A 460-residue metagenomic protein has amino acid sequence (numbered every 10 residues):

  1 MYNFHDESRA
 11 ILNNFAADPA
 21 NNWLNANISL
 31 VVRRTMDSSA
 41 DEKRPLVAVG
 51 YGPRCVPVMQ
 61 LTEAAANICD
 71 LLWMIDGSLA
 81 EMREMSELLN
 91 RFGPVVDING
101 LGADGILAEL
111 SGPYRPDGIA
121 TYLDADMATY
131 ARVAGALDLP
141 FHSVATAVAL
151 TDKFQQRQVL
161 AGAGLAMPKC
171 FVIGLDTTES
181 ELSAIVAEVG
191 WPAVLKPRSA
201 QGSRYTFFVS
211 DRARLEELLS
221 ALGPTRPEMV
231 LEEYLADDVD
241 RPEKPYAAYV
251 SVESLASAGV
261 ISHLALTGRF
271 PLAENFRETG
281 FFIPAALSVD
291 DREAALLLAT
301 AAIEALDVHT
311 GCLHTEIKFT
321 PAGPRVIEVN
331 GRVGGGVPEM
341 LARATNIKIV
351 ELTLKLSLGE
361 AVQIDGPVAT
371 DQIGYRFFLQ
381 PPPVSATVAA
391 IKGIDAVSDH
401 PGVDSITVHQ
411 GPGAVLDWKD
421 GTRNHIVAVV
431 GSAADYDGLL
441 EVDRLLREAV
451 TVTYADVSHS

Functional and structural regions predicted by a protein language model:
M1-E7, I11-A16, N21-R33, G162 (+1 more regions): Peripheral (often C-terminal) accessory segments that flank ATP-dependent C-N-forming ligase machineries
A40-S111: Domain-scale detector for complete catalytic domains at protein termini or as standalone homologs
E87-I173, D417-H425, G438, V442: Conserved N-proximal alpha/beta basic substrate-recognition cap immediately N-terminal to, or forming the N-lobe
A131, G323-R332, F377: A short beta-strand motif that forms the metal-chelation/ATP-contact edge of phosphoryl-transfer active sites
A166-P168, E188, P192-L195, F208-P245 (+3 more regions): Conserved ATP-binding module of the ATP-grasp superfamily
I173, T206-D211, L255-S257: Short beta-strand-to-turn element immediately C-terminal to the catalytic PLP-Schiff-base lysine in fold type I
A236, P242-V308, C312, F319 (+1 more regions): ATP-dependent carboxylate/phosphate-activation module, predominantly the ATP-grasp catalytic core and closely related
